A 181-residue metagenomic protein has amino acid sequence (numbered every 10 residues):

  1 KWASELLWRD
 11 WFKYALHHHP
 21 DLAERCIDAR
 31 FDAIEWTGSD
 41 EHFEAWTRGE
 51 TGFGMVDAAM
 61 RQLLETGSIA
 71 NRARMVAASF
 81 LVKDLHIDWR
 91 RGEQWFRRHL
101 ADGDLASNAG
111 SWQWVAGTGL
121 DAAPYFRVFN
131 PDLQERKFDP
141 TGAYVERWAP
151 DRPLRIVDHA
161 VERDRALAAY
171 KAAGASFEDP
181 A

Functional and structural regions predicted by a protein language model:
K1-A181: C-terminal catalytic domain of photolyase/cryptochrome flavoproteins, centering on the FAD-binding pocket
